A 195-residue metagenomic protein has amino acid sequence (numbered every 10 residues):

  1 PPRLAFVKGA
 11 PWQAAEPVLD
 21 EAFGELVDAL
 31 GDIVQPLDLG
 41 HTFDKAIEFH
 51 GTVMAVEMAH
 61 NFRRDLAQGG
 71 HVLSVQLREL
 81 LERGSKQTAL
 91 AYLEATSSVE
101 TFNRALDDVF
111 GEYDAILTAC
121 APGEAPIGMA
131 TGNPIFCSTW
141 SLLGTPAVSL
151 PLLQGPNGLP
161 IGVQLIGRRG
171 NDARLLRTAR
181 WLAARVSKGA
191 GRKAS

Functional and structural regions predicted by a protein language model:
P1-A10, G24-E25, A29, Q87 (+4 more regions): Structural helix-boundary/capping segments
P1-H50, K86: Gly/Ser-rich, acidic/histidine-flanked active-site/gating loops
E16, P126-M129, L159, L175: Short glycine-/acidic-enriched loop or helix-start segments at secondary-structure transitions that form or flank
D20-G24, A55, N133-F136, A179: Amphipathic alpha-helical segments in well-structured domains
A29, I33, N61, V109 (+1 more regions): Short alpha-helical functional segments enriched in proximate histidine and acidic residues
D32, A115, T145: Short glycine/serine/threonine/alanine-rich loop segments
I47-N61: Charged, often glycine-rich, active-site loop that binds/positions anionic groups
A59-L142, R192-A194: Serine-dependent amide/ester hydrolase catalytic core
